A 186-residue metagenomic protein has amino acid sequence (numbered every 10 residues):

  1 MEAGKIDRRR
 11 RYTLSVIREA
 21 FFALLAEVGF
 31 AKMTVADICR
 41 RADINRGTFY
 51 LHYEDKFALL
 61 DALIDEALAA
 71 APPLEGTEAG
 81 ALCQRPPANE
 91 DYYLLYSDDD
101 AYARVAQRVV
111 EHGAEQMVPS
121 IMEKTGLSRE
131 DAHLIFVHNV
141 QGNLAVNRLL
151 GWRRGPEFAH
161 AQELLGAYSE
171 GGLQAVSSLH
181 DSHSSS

Functional and structural regions predicted by a protein language model:
M1-A3, R46, P72-D91, A101 (+2 more regions): Primarily secretory-pathway and cell-envelope proteins
M1-V28, D37: Basic, helix-initiating cap at the start of DNA-binding domains
R10, F136, F158-Q162: Short amphipathic alpha-helix in the helical subdomain of ABC transporter nucleotide-binding domains
S15-A23, E27, R41, A58-A81 (+2 more regions): Alpha-helical structural segments
L24-K56: Helix-turn-helix
L74, E90-Y96, I121-K124, L150-R154 (+1 more regions): Secondary-structure edge/capping motif, primarily at the C-terminal ends of alpha-helices and the immediately following
T77-R85, A101-G126, E130-N147, G166-E170 (+1 more regions): Amphipathic alpha-helical packing segments from all-alpha helical-bundle domains
W152-S186: C-terminal peripheral helix-coil segments that are non-catalytic and often amphipathic
